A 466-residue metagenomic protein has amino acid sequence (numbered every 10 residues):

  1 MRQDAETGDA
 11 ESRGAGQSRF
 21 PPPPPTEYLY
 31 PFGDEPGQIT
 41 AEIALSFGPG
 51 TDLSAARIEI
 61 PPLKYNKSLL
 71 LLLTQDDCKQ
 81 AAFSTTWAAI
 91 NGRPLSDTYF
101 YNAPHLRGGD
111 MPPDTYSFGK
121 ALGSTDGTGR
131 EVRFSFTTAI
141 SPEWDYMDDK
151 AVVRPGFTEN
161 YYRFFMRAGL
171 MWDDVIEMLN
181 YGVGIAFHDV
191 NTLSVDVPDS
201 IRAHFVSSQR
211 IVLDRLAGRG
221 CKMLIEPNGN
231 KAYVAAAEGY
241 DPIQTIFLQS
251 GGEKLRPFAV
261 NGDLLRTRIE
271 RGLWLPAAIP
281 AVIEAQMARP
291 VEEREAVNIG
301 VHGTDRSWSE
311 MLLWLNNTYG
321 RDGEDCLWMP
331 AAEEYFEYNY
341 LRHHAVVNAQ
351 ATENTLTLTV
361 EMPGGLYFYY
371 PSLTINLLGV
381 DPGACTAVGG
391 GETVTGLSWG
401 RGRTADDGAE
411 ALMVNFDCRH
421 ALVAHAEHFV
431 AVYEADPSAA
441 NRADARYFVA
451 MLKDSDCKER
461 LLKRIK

Functional and structural regions predicted by a protein language model:
M1-A15: Ser/Thr-rich, Pro/Gly/Ala-heavy low-complexity intrinsically disordered linkers and tails of secreted extracellular
G37-E177, Y181, H204-D214, R219-N228: Active-site beta->alpha N-cap acidic-glycine motif
L45-G48, A103, Q244-A259, A296-T374 (+2 more regions): C-terminal domain-boundary segment and adjacent tail
L70-Q75, S135-I140, G184-D189, G220-E226 (+4 more regions): Structural recognition of the beta-strand scaffold that forms the well-ordered cores of secreted hydrolase catalytic
D77-A81, P142-M147, I185, D189-V195 (+4 more regions): Solvent-exposed loop/turn segments at secondary-structure junctions within structured extracellular/periplasmic domains
R167, N191-W274, S307-E310, T393: Catalytic domains of cell-wall/extracellular-matrix polysaccharide-remodeling enzymes, centered on de-N-acetylation
L366, S398-A424: C-terminal beta-strand-rich structural cap/linker in extracellular carbohydrate-active enzymes
R419-K466: Beta-rich interaction/scaffold domains
